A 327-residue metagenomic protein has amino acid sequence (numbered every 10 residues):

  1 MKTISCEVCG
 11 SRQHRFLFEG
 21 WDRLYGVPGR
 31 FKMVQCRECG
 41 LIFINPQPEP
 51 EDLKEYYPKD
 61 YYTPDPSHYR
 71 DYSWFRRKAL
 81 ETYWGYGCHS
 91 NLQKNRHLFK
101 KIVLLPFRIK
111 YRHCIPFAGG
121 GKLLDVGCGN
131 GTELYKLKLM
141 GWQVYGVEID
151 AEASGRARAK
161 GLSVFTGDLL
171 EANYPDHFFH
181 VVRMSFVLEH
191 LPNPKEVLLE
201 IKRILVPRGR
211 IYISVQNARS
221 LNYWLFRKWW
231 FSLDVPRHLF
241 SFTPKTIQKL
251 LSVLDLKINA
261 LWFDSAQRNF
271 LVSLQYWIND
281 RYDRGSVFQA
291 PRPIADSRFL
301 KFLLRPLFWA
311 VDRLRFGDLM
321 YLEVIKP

Functional and structural regions predicted by a protein language model:
M1-S185, K195-L198, F263-D264, Q289 (+4 more regions): Conserved N-terminal segment of class I S-adenosyl-L-methionine
R23-G26, N259-A290: Conserved catalytic loop of SAM-dependent methyltransferase domains
K138, P192, V206: Short conserved AdoMet
S185-P192, S214: Short catalytic micro-motifs in class I SAM-dependent methyltransferases
P192-E196, Y223: Short N-terminal helix/helix-N-cap motif within the alpha/beta-hydrolase-1
K195-R210: A short glycine-rich, Lys/Arg-flanked "PGG" loop and its adjoining helix->strand segment in the class I
Y212-F240, K245-L250, Y276-I278: Short, glycine-/aromatic-enriched active-site segment of Class I SAM-dependent methyltransferases
R305-R313: Short, P/G- and charge-enriched loop/turn segments at secondary-structure junctions
